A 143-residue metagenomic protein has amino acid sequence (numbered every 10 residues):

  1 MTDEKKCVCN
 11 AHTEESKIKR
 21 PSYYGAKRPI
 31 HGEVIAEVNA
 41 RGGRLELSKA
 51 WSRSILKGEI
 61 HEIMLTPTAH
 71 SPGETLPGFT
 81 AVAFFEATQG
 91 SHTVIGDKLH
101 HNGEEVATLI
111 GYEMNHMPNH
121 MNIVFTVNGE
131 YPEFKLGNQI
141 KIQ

Functional and structural regions predicted by a protein language model:
M1-E74, A81: N-terminal intrinsically disordered, low-complexity, charge/repeat-rich segments that act as generic
V82-Q89: Short alpha-helix capping/helix-loop boundary micro-motifs
H92-V94, L99, F134: Short, well-ordered loop/turn sites that connect or cap secondary structure elements
I95, V127-G129: Long, charge-rich, low-complexity intrinsically disordered regions
E105-N115: Short beta-strand-centered aromatic/proline hotspots
N115-V127: Short, solvent-exposed secondary-structure boundary/capping segments
Y131-G137: A short macromolecule-binding patch
